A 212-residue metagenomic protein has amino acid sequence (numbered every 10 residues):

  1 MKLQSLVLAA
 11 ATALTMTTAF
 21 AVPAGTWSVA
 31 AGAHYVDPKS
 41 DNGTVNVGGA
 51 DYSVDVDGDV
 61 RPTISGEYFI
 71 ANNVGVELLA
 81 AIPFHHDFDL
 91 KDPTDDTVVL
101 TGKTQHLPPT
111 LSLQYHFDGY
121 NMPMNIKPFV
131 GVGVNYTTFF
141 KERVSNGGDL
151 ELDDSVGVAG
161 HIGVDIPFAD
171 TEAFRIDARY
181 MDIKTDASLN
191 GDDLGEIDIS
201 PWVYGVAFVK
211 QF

Functional and structural regions predicted by a protein language model:
M1-G25: Cleavable N-terminal export/targeting peptides
F20-G66, K141, V203, A207: Short glycine/proline- and aromatic-enriched beta-strand/turn motifs that initiate or cap beta-hairpins
A24, D37-K39, S65-V144, Y204-G205 (+1 more regions): Gram-negative (and chloroplast) outer-membrane scaffold detector with strong preference for beta-barrel transmembrane
V29-Y35, L78-I82, V130-Y136, V164 (+1 more regions): Transmembrane beta-barrel strands of outer-membrane/channel proteins
P38-A50, P62-T63, A80-I82, H86-F88 (+6 more regions): Outer-membrane beta-barrel domain signature
Y52-G58, V98-H106, G147-V156, D193-P201: Replace "Gram-negative outer membrane beta-barrel proteins" with "bacterial and organellar outer membrane beta-barrel
H85-L90, T97, A169-F212: Predominantly the C-terminal beta-signal and adjacent terminal strand-loop region of outer-membrane beta-barrel
